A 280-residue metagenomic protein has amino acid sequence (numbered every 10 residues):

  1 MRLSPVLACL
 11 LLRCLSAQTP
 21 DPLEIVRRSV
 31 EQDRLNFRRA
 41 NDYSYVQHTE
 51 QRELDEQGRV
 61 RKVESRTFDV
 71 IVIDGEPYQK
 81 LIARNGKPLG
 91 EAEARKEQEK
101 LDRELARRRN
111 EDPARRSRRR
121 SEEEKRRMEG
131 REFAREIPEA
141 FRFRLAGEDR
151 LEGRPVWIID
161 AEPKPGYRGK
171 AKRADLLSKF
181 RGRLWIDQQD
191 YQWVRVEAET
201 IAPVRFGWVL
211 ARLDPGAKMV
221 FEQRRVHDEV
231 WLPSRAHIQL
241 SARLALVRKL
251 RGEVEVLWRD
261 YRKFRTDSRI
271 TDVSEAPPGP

Functional and structural regions predicted by a protein language model:
M1-L7: Bacterial N-terminal signal peptides that target proteins for export
L3, L12, P22-L23: Low-complexity, intrinsically disordered short peptide segments enriched in small/polar/basic residues
A8-Q18: Hydrophobic h-region of N-terminal signal peptides that target proteins for export in Gram-negative bacteria
Q18-R181, Q188-R195, E199-K218, E222-S234 (+1 more regions): Structured extracytoplasmic
